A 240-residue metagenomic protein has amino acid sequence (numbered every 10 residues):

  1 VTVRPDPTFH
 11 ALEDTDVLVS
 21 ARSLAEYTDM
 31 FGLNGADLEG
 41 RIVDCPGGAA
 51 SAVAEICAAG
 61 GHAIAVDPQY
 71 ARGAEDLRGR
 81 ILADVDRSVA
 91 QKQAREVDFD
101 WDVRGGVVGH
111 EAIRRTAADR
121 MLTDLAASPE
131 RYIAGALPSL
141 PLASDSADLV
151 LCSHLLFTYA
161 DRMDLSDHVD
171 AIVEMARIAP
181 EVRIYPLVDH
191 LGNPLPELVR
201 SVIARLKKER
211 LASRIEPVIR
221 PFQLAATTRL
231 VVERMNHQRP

Functional and structural regions predicted by a protein language model:
T2-G40, S51, E55-A59, A71-L82: Class I SAM-dependent methyltransferase Rossmann-like catalytic core, especially the SAM/SAH-binding loop
A58, H62-E130: Class I S-adenosyl-L-methionine-dependent methyltransferase module
S128-L140: Conserved SAM-binding strand-loop segment of SAM-dependent methyltransferases
P138-L151: A short acidic, Gly/Pro-enriched loop at the edge of an enzyme's catalytic core that lines a small-molecule cofactor
L151-C152, R183: A conserved beta-strand element that flanks and buttresses the S-adenosyl-L-methionine
Y159-E174: A short, conserved alpha-helix within the catalytic core of class I
A171, M175-V188: Conserved beta-strand signature within the Rossmann-like core of class I S-adenosyl-L-methionine
H190-P240: Class I S-adenosyl-L-methionine
